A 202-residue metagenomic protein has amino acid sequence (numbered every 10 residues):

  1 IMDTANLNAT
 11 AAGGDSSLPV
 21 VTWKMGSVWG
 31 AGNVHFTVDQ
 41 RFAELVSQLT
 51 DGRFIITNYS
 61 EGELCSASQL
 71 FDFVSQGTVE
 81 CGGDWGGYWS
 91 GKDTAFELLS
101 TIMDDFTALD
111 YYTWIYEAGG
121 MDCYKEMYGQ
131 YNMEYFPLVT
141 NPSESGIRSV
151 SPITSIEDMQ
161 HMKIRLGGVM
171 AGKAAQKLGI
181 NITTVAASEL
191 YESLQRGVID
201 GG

Functional and structural regions predicted by a protein language model:
I1-T22: Short, low-complexity disordered leader/linker segments with a strong preference for bacterial N-terminal type II
T22, R53-T57, K163: Residues at or immediately flanking beta-strands
K24-R41, E61-C65: Extracytoplasmic "Venus flytrap"
S27, N58-S60, W85, A186: Residue-level recognition of beta-strand->loop/alpha-helix junctions
G32-T57, V169, K173: Short, polar/charged alpha-helical segment
A43-E44, S75, E80, W85-I182 (+2 more regions): Contiguous mixed-secondary-structure segments that line small-molecule binding/active-site clefts of soluble domains
R53-S68: Early extracytoplasmic/lumenal segment of secretory-pathway proteins
A67-F71, L190-S193, I199: Short, hydrophobic alpha-helical packing/hinge segments within bilobed ligand-binding/sensory domains
